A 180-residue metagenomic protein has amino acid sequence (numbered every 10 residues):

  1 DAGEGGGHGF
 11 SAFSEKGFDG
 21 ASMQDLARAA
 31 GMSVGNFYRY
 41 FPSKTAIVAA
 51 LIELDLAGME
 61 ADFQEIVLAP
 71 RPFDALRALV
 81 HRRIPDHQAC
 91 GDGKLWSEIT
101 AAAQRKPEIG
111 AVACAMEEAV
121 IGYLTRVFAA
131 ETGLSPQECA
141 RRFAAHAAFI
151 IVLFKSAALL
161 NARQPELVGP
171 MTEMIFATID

Functional and structural regions predicted by a protein language model:
E4, H8, A12-A46, A50: Helix-turn-helix
F41, P85, E98-R105: Short helix-capping/turn signature of helix-turn-helix
P42-A46, A50, V67, R71 (+3 more regions): Residues in soluble alpha-helical coiled-coils and helical-bundle/repeat scaffolds
A50, A61-G93, C139-I150, G169: Hydrophobic alpha-helical connector segments
E53-M59: Short, basic, alpha-helical segments at the C-terminal edge of helix-turn-helix-like DNA-binding modules
E60, L124, F154-A158: A structural signal for well-ordered alpha-helices, especially hydrophobic packing surfaces of coiled-coils
Q88-S97, P107-G133, P170-F176: Amphipathic alpha-helical packing segments from all-alpha helical-bundle domains
G110-C114, E131-I179: Hydrophobic/aromatic-rich alpha-helical bundle segments in the mid-to-C-terminal region
